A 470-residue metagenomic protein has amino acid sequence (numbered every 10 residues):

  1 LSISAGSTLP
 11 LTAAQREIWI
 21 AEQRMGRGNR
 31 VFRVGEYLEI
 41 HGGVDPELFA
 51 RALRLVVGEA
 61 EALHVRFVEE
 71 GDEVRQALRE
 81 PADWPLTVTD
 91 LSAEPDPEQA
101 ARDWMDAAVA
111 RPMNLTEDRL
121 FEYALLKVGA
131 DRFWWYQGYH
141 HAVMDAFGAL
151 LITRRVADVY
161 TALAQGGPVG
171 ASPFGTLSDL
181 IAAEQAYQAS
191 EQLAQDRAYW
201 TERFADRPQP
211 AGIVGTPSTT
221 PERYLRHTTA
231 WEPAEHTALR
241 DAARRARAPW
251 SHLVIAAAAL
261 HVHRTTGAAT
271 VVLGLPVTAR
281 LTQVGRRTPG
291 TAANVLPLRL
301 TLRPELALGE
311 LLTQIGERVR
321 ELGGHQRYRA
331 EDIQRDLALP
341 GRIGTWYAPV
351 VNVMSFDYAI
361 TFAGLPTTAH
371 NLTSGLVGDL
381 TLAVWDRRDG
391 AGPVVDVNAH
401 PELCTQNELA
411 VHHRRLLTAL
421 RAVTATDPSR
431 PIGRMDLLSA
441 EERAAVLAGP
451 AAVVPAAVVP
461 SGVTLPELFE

Functional and structural regions predicted by a protein language model:
L1-G6, H41-G58, A77-E117, R197 (+5 more regions): A short, small/polar-residue-rich loop/turn motif at beta-strand boundaries within alpha/beta enzyme cores
L1-P10, R16, R320, M354-A363 (+1 more regions): Flexible, non-catalytic linker and terminal segments flanking ANL/adenylate-forming cores
S2-E80, P95-A186, Q209-G212, T313-I333 (+1 more regions): Acyl-group handoff/entry surfaces in thioester-processing enzymes
S7, R24-R33, A50, E61-A62 (+9 more regions): His-Asp-centered acyl/peptidyl-transfer active-site segments
Q15-H41, E70-A93, E117-E122, R132-G138 (+7 more regions): Acyl/amide activation-and-transfer machinery of modular secondary-metabolite enzymes
A21-R33, L193-A248, R327, A338 (+1 more regions): Flexible, P/S/T/G-rich "lid" or insertion loops adjacent to the active sites of thioester-utilizing
V56-V57, E61, V156-G167, F204-P208 (+6 more regions): A generic secondary-structure signal for well-formed alpha-helical elements
G148, T153, W250-A259: Short amphipathic alpha-helical segments
